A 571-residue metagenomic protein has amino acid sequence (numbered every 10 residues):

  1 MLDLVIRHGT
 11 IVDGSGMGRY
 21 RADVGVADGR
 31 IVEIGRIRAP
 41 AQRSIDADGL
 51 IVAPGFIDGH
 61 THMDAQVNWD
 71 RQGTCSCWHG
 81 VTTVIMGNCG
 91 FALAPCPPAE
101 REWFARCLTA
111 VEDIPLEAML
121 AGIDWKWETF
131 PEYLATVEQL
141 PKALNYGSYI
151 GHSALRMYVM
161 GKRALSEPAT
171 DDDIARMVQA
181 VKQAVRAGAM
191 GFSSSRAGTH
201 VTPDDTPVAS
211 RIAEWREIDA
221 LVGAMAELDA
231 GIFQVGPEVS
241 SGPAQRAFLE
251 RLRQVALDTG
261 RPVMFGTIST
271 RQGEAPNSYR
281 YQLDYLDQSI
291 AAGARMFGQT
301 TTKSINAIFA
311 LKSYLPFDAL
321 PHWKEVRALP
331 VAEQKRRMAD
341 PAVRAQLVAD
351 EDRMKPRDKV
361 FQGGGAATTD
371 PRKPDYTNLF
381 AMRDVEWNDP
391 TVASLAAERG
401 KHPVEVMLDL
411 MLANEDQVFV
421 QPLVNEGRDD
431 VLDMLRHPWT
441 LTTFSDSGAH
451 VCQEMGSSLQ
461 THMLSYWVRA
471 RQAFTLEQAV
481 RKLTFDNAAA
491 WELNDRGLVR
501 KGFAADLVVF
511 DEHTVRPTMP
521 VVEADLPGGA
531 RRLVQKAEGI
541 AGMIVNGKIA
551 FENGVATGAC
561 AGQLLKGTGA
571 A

Functional and structural regions predicted by a protein language model:
M1-V5, I11-G55: Histidine-rich, glycine-flanked metal-binding segment
G9, G29, G49, H60 (+11 more regions): Divalent metal-coordination and catalytic microenvironments
I11-D23, V418-N425, D429-V431, T475-V480 (+1 more regions): Acidic, glycine-enriched loop/beta-strand segments at the rims of small-molecule binding/catalytic pockets
I31, R38-A39, G90-F91, A197-T199 (+9 more regions): Short, glycine-/Ser/Thr-/acidic-enriched flexible segments
I51-C75: Di-metal (Zn2+ and/or Mg2+/Mn2+) metal-binding site signature of metallo-dependent hydrolases with the MBL/beta-CASP
W69-G191, E227-L228: Divalent-metal coordination cores built from histidine and acidic residues
Y133-V137, A143-N145, Y149-R156, K162 (+6 more regions): Active-site neighborhoods of metal-dependent hydrolases
D433-T440, S445, S457-L459, V509-V555 (+1 more regions): C-terminal cap of metal-dependent C-N hydrolases
